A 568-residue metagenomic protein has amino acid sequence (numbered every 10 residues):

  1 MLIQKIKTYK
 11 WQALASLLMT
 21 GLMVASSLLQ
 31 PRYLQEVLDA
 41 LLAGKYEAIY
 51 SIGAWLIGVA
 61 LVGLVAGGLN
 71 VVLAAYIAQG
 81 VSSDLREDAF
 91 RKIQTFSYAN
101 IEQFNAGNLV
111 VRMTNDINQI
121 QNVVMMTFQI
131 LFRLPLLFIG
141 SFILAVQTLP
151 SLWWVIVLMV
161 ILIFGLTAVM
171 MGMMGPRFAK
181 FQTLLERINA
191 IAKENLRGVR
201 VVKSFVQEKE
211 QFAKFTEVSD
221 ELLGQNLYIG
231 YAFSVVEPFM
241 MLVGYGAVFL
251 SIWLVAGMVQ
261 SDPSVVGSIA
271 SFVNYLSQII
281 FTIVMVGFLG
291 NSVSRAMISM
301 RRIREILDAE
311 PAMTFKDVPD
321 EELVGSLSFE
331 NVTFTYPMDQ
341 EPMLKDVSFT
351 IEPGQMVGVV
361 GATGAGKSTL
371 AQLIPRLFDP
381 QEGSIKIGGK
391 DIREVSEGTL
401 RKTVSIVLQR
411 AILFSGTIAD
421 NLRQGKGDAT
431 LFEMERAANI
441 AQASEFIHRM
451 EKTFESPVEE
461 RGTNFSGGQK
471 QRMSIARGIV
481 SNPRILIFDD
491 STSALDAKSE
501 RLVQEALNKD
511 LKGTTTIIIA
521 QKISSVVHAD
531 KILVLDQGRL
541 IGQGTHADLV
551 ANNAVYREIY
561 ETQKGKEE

Functional and structural regions predicted by a protein language model:
M1-T8, L109: A short amphipathic helical element positioned immediately N-terminal to and/or at the very start of a transmembrane
K7, W11-L69, L73, V146-S151 (+1 more regions): Transmembrane helix-loop-helix hairpins at lipid-water interfaces of multipass membrane proteins, especially the type-1
T8-K10, T95-A99, N115-V124, F128 (+8 more regions): An intracellular "coupling" helix at the cytosolic face of ABC transporter transmembrane type-1 domains
L18, S26, A48, A66 (+4 more regions): Hydrophobic alpha-helical transmembrane segments of ABC transporter permease domains
L28-R32, G68, V72, F138 (+5 more regions): Membrane-embedded alpha-helical segments of multi-pass transporters/permeases
A43, Q79, E87-V111, N115-I117 (+5 more regions): Short intracellular "coupling" helices and adjacent cytoplasmic loop segments at the cytosolic face of multi-pass
K45-A48, L144-I161, Y228-R302, I306-L307: Helix-loop-helix
E322-E568: ABC-type nucleotide-binding domain
